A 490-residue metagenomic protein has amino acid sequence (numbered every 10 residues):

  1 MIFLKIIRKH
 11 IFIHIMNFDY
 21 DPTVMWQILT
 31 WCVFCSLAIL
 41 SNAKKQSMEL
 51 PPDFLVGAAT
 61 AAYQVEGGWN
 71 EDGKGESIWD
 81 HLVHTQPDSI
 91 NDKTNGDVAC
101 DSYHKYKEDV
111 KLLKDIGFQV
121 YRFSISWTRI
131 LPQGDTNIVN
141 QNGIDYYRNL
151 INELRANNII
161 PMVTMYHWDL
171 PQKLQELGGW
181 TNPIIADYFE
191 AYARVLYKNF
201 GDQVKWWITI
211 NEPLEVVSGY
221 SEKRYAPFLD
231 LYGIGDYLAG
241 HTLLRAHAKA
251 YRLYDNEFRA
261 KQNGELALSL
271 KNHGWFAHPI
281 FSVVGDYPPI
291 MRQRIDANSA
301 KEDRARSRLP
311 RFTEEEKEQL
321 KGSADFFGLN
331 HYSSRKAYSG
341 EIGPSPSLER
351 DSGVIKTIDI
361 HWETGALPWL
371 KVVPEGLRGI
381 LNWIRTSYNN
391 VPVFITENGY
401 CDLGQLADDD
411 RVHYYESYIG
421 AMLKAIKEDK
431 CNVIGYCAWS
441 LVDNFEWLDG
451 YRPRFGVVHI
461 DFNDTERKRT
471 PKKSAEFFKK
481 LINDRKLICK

Functional and structural regions predicted by a protein language model:
W26-C32: Sec-dependent signal peptide recognition, specifically the positively charged N-region followed immediately by
F34-S47: N-terminal signal peptide
K44-I90, Q133-D135, Q141-K490: Active-site region of glycoside hydrolase catalytic domains
E76-K111: Aromatic- and Gly/Pro-rich amphipathic surface segment
K105-S126: Catalytic domains of carbohydrate-active enzymes, especially glycoside hydrolases
